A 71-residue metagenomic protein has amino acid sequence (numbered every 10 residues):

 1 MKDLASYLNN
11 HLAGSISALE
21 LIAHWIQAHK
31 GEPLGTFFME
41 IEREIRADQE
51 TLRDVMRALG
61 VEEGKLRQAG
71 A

Functional and structural regions predicted by a protein language model:
M1-A71: Amphipathic alpha-helical hairpins
